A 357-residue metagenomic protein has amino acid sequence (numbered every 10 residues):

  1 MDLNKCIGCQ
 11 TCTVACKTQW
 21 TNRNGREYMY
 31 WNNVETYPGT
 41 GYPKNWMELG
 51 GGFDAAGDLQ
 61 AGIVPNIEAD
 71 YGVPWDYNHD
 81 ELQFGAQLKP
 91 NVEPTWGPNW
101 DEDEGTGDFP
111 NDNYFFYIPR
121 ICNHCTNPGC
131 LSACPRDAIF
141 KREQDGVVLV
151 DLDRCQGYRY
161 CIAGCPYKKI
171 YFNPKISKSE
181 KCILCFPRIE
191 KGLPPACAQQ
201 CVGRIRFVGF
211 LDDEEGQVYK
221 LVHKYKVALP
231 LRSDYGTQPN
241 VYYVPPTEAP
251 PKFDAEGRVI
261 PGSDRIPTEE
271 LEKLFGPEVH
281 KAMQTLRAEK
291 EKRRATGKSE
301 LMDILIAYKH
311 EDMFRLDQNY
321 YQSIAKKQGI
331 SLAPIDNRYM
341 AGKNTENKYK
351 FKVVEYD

Functional and structural regions predicted by a protein language model:
M1-D357: Non-ligating segments of multi-cofactor redox enzymes
